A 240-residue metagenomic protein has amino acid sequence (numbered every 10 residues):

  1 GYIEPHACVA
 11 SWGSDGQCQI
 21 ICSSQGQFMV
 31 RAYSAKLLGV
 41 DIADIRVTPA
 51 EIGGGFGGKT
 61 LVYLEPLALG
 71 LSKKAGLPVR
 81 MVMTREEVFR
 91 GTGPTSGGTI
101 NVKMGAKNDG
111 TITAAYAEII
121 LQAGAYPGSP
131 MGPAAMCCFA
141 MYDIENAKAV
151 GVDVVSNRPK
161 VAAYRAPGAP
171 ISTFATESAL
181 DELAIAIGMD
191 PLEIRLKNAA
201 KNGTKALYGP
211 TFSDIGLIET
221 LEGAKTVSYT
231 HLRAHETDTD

Functional and structural regions predicted by a protein language model:
G1-E236: Structural alpha/beta core scaffold segments of enzyme domains
D238-D240: N-terminal low-complexity segments that are often proline-rich with Ser/Thr-Pro
